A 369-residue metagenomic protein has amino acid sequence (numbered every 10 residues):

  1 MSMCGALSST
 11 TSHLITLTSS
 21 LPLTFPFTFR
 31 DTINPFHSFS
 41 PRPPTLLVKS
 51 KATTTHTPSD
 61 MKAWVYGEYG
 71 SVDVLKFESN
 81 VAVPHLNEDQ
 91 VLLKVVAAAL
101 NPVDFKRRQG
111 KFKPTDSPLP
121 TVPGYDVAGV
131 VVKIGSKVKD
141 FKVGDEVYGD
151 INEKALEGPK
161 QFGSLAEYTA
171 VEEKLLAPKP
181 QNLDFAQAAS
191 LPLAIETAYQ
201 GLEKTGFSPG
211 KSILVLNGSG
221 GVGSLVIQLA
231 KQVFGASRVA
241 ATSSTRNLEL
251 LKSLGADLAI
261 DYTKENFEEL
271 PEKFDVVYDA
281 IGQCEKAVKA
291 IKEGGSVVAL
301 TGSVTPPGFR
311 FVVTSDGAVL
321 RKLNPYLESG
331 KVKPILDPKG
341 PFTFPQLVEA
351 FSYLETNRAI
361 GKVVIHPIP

Functional and structural regions predicted by a protein language model:
S2-C4, L14, L320-P369: C-terminal hydrophobic helical "lid"/dimerization subdomain of Rossmann-like NAD(P)H-dependent oxidoreductases
L17-H56, V65-V96, P114, P118-V122: A short N-terminal beta-strand-loop micro-motif at the entrance of redox/enzyme domains
A82-L100, K111-K154, G163: Glycine-rich beta-strand-centered segment in the early N-terminal region that forms part of a ligand/cofactor-binding
D140, D150-N217: NAD(P)H dinucleotide-binding glycine-rich loop of Rossmann-like/cofactor-binding domains, especially the beta1-alpha1
K160, A280-K333, H366-P369: Glycine-rich phosphate-binding loop and adjacent beta-alpha segment of Rossmann(oid) nucleotide-cofactor-binding
A188-K264: Mid-domain Rossmann-like dinucleotide-binding core that forms the NAD(H)/NADP(H) cofactor-binding site
E268-V276: A short acidic, Gly/Pro-enriched loop at the edge of an enzyme's catalytic core that lines a small-molecule cofactor
